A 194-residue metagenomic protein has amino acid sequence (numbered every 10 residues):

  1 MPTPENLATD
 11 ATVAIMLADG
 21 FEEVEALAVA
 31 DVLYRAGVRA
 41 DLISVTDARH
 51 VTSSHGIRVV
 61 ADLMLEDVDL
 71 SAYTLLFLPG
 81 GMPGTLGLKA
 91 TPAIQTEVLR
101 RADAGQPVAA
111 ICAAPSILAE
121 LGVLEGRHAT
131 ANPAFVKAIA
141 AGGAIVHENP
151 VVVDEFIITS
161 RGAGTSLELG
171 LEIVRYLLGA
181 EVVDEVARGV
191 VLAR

Functional and structural regions predicted by a protein language model:
M1-V108, S116-E120, E125-G126, A138-E148 (+1 more regions): Extended, subdomain-level signal for the structured scaffold at the beginning of enzyme domains
C112: Catalytic, metal-anchored helix/loop core of enzyme active sites in primary metabolism
A129: Anionic-ligand binding patches
P133-V136: Short, acidic/turn-prone active-site loops that include or flank metal/cofactor- and phosphate-binding residues
V153: Cytochrome P450 catalytic-domain "roof"
